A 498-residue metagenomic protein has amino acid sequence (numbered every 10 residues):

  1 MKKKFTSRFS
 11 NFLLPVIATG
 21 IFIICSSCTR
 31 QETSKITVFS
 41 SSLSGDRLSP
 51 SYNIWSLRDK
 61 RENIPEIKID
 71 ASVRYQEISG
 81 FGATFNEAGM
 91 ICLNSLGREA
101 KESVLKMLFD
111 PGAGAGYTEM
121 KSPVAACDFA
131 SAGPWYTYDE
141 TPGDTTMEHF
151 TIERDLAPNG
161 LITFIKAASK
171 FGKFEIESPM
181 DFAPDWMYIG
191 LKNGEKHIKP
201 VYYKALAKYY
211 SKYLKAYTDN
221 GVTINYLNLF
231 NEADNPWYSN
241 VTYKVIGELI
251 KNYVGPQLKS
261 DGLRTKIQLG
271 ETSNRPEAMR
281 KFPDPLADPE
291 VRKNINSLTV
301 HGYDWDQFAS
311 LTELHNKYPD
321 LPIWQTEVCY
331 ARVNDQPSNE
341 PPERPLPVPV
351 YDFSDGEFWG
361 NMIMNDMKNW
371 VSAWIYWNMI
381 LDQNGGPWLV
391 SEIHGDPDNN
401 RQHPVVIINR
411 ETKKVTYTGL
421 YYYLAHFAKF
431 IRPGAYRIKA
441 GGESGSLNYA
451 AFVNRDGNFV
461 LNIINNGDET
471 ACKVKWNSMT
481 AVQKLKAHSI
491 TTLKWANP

Functional and structural regions predicted by a protein language model:
M1-S34: Bacterial Sec-dependent N-terminal signal peptides
S49-I224, E248, N252-G255: N-terminal catalytic cores of secreted or lumenal carbohydrate-active enzymes
S79-G89, T118-V124, D128, E175-P179 (+6 more regions): Structural recognition of the beta-strand scaffold that forms the well-ordered cores of secreted hydrolase catalytic
E153-A157, L161-T163, P256, R264 (+2 more regions): Glycoside hydrolase catalytic-domain groove-lining segments
F182-D288, Q307-N316: Active-site cleft segment of glycoside hydrolase catalytic domains centered on the general acid/base Glu
S273-N296, R332-P345, N384-G386: Substrate-binding cleft/loops of secretory-pathway carbohydrate-active enzymes
V328-Y422, K439-G442: Aromatic/acidic polysaccharide-binding cleft in carbohydrate-active enzymes
K429-F430, A440-M479, H488: Carbohydrate-binding surface patches
